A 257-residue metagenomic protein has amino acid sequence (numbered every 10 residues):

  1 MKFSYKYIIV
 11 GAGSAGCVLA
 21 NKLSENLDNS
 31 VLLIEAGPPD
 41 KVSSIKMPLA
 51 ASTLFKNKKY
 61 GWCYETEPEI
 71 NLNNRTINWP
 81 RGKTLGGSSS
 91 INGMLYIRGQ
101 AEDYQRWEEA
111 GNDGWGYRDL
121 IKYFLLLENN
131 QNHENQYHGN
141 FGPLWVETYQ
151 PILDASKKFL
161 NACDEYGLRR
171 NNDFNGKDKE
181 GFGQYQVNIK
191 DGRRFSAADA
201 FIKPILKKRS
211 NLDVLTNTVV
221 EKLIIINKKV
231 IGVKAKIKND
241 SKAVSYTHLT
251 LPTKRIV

Functional and structural regions predicted by a protein language model:
M1-L125: N-terminal glycine-rich phosphate/pyrophosphate-binding loop and immediately adjacent elements
I8-V10, S245-L249: Short hydrophobic core segments
N26, K208-N211, N239-S241: Secondary-structure transition/capping motifs at alpha-helix termini and the adjoining loop/turn into the next element
D40-K41, E180, L223, K242: Flexible loop/turn segments at secondary-structure boundaries
E109-V230: Conserved redox-cofactor binding core of oxidoreductases
G183, A243-Y246: Short amphipathic beta-strand/extended segments with alternating polar/hydrophobic composition
I224-V244: Conserved beta-strand-loop-beta-strand element in the redox core of flavoprotein oxidoreductases
H248-V257: Single conserved hydrophobic/aromatic residue that forms the stacking wall/gate of nucleotide- or nucleobase-binding
